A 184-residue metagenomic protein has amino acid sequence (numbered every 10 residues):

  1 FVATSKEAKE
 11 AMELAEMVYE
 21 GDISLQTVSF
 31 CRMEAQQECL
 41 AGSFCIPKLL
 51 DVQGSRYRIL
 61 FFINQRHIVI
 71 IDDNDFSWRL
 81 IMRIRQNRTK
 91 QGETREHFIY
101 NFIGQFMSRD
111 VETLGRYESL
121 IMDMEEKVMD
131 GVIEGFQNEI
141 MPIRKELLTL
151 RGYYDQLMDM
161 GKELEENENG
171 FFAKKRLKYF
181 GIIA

Functional and structural regions predicted by a protein language model:
F1-I182: Peripheral, non-transmembrane regulatory/ligand-interaction domains of membrane transport proteins
